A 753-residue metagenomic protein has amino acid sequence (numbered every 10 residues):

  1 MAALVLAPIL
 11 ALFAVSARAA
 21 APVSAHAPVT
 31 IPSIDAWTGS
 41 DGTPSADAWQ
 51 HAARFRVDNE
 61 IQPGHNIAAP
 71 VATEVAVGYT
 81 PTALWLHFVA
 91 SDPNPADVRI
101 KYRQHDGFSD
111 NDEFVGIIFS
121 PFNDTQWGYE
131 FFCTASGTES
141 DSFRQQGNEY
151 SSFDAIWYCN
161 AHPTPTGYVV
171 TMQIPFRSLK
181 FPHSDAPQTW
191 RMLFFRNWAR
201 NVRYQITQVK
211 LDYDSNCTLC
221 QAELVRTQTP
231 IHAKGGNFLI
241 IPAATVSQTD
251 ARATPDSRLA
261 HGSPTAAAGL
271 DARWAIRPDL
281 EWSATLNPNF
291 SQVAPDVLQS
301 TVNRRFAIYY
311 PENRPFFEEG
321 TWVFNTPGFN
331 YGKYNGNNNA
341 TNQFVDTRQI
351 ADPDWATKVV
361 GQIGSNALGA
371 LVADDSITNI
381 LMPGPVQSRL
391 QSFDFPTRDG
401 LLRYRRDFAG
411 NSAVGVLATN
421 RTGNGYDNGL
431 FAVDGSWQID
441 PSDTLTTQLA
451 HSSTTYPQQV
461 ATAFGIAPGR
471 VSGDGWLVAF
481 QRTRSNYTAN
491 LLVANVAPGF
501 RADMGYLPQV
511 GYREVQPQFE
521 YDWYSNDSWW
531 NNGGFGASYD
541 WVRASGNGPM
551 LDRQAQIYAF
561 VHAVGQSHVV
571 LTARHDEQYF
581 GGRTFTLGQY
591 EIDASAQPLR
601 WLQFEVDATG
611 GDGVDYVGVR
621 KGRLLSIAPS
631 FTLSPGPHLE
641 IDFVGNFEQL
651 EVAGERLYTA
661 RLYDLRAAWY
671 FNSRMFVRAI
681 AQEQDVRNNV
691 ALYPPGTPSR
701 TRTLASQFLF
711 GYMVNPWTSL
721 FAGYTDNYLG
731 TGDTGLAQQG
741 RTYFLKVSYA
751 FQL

Functional and structural regions predicted by a protein language model:
A2-F13: Bacterial N-terminal signal peptides
A19-R406, G425: Structural preference for beta-rich elements and adjacent junctions enriched in aromatics
T82-L84, W127, Y168, A186-W190 (+15 more regions): Outer-envelope beta-barrel architecture signal
P175-H183, C217-A233, I276-L280, G320-F324 (+12 more regions): Outer-membrane beta-barrel proteins
V209, L298-N303, V433, T462-F464 (+2 more regions): Short secondary-structure boundary/capping segments
D212-G235, S376-F431, W437-Q438, V564-I627 (+1 more regions): Outer-membrane beta-barrel transmembrane domain signature of Gram-negative proteins, especially the mid-to-C-terminal
A233-S283, F395-T462, S595, L602 (+4 more regions): Surface-exposed extracellular loop regions of Gram-negative outer-membrane beta-barrel proteins
D352, H451-L753: Exposed, low-structure sequence patches enriched in small/polar residues
